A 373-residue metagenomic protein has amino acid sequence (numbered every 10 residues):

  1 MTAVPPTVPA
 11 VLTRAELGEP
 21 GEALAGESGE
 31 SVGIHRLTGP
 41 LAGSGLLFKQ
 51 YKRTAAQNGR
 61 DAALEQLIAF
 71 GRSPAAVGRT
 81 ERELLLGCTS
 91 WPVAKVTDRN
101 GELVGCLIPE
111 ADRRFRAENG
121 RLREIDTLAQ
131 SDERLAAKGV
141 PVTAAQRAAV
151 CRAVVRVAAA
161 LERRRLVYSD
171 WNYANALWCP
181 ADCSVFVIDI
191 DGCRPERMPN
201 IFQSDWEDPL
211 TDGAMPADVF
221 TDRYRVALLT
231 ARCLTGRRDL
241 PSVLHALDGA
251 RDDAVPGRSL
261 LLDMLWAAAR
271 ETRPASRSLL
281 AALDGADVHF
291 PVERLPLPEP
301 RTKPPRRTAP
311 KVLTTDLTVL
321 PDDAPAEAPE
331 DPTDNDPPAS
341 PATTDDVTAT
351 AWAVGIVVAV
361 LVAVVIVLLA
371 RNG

Functional and structural regions predicted by a protein language model:
T2-F70, L84-W91, D98: ATP-binding glycine-rich phosphate-binding loop
L47-T54, P109, I188-D191: Active-site ExK catalytic segment of metal-dependent nucleases
L64, R156, A160, L229-G236: Acidic, metal/cofactor-coordinating or nucleic-acid-engaging core segments within structured domains
G87-Q146: Conserved structural core of kinase catalytic domains
V150-C151, A158-P180: Catalytic-loop of the protein kinase fold
F186, D191-D263: C-lobe/activation-segment region of protein kinase-like
T235-V362: Helical subdomain adjoining the active site within ATP-dependent kinase catalytic cores
V365-G373: Juxtamembrane boundary at the C-terminal end of a transmembrane helix
